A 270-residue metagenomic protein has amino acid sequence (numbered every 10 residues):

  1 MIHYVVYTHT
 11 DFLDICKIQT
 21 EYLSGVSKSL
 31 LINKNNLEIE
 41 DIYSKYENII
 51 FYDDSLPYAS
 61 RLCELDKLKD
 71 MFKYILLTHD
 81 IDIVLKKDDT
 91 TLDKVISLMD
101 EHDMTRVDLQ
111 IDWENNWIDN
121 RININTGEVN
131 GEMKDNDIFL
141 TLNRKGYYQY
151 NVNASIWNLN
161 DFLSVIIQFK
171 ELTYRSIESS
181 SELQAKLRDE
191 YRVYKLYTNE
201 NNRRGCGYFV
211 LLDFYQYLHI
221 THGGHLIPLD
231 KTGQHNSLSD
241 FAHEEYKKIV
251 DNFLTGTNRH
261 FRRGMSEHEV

Functional and structural regions predicted by a protein language model:
M1-Y74: N-terminal anchoring/stem segment of glycosyltransferases
L13, N35-L37, D103, T255 (+1 more regions): Catalytic phosphate/metal-binding cores of nucleic-acid and nucleotide-processing enzymes, i.e., regions that mediate
I18-L23, E38-N48, N120-E132, S181-K186: Short, aromatic/basic amphipathic alpha-helical patches
K73-I83: Short beta-strand-to-loop acidic/aromatic patch adjacent to the donor-nucleotide binding site
K86-N115: Conserved donor-nucleotide/metal-binding helix-loop-beta segment in metal-dependent transferases, i.e., the alpha-helix
M104-D161: Conserved core of the sugar-phosphate nucleotidyltransferase
D137, T141-G233: Catalytic core and acceptor-binding pocket of nucleotide-sugar-dependent glycosyltransferases
H243-V270: Terminal low-complexity segments of carbohydrate-biosynthetic enzymes
